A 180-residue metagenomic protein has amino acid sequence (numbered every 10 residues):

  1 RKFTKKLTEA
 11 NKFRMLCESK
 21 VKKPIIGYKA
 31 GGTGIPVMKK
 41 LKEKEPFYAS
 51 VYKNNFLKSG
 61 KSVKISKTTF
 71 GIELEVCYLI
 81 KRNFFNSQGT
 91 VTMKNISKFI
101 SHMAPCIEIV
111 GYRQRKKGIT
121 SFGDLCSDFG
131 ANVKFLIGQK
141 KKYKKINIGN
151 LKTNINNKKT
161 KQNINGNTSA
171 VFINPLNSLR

Functional and structural regions predicted by a protein language model:
R1-N174: Catalytic-core "active-site belt" of small-molecule-metabolizing enzymes, emphasizing His/Asp/Glu-rich regions
N174-R180: A conserved acidic, glycine/proline-rich C-terminal tail/linker
